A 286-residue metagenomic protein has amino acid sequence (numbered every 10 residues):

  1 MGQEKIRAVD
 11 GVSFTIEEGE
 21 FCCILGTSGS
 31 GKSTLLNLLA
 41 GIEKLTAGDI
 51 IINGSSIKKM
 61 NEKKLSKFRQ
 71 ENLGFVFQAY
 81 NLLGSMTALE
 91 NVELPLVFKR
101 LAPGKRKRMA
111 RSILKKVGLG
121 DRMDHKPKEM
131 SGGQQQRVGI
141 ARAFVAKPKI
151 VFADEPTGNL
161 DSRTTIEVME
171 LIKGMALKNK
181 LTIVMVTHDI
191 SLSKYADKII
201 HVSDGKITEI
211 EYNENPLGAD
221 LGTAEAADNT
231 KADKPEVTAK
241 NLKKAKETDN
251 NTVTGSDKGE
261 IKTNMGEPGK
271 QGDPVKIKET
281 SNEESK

Functional and structural regions predicted by a protein language model:
M1-V202: ABC family nucleotide-binding domain
T15, S30-K32, D220, K258 (+1 more regions): Serine/proline-rich low-complexity intrinsically disordered segments, especially terminal tails, linkers
K206-K234, K243: Conserved beta-strand-loop-alpha-helix hinge in the C-terminal portion of ABC ATPase nucleotide-binding domains
D257-K286: Long, low-complexity, intrinsically disordered segments
